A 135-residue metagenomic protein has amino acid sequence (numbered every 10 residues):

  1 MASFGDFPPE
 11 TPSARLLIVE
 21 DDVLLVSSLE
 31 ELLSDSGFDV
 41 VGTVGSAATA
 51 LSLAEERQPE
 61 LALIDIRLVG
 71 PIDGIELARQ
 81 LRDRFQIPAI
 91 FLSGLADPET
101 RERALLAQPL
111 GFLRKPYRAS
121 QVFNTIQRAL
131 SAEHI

Functional and structural regions predicted by a protein language model:
M1-R15, S120-I135: Non-catalytic signal-transmission and effector/linker regions of two-component phosphorelay proteins
S3, E76, A96-R114, N124: Alpha4 helix (beta4-alpha4-beta5 surface) of REC/receiver domains from two-component response regulators
E20: Conserved acidic carboxylate
V23-G42: Two-component/phosphorelay signaling modules centered on CheY-like receiver
T43-L61: Acidic, metal-coordinating helix/loop segments flanking the phosphotransfer/catalytic sites of two-component signaling
D65-I66: Active-site residues of response regulator receiver
I75-I87: Short amphipathic alpha-helix used as the core "switch/output" element in two-component signaling
